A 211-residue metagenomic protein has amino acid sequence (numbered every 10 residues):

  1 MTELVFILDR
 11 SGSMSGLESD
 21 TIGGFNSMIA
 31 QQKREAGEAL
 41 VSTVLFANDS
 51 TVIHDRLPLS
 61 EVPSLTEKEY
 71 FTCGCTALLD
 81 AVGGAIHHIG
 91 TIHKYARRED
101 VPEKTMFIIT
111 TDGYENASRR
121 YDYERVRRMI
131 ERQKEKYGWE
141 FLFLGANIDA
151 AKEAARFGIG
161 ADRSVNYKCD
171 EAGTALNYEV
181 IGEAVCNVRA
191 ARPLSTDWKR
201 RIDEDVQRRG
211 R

Functional and structural regions predicted by a protein language model:
M1-R211: Acidic, low-complexity intrinsically disordered regions
